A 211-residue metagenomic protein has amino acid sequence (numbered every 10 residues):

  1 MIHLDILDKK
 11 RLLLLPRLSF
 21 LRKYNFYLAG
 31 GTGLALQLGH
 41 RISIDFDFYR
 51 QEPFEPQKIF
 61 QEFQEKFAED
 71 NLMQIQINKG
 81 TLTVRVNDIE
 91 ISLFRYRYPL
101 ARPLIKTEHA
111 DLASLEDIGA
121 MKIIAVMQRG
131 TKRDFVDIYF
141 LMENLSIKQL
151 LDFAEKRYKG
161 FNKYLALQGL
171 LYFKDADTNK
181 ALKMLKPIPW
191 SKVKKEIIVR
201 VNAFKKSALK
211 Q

Functional and structural regions predicted by a protein language model:
M1-Q211: Compositionally biased terminal segments of proteins
